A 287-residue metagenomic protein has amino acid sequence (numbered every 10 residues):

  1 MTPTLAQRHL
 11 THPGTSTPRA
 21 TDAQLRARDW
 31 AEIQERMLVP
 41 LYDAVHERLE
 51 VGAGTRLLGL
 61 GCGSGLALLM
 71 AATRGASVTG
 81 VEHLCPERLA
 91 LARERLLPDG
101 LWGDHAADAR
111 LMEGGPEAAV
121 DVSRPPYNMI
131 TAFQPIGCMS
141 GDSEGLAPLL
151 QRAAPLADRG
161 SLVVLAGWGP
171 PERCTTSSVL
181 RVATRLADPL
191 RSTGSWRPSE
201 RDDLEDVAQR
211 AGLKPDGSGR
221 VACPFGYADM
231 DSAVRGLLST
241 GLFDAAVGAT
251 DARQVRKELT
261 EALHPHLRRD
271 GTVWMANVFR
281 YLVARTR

Functional and structural regions predicted by a protein language model:
T2-T55, C85-R88, P98-D99, H105: Conserved class I S-adenosyl-L-methionine
P3-L5, A23, A27, L38 (+2 more regions): Conserved Class I S-adenosyl-L-methionine
L58, S64-V120: Class I SAM-dependent methyltransferase SAM/SAH-binding core
A71, R152-A153: Class I S-adenosylmethionine-dependent transferase superfamily signal
E117-I130: A short acidic, Gly/Pro-enriched loop at the edge of an enzyme's catalytic core that lines a small-molecule cofactor
A132-I136, A166: Residues lining the SAM
C138-R152: A short, conserved alpha-helix within the catalytic core of class I
A154, G160-G226, D244: Conserved catalytic/acceptor-binding region of the Class I
